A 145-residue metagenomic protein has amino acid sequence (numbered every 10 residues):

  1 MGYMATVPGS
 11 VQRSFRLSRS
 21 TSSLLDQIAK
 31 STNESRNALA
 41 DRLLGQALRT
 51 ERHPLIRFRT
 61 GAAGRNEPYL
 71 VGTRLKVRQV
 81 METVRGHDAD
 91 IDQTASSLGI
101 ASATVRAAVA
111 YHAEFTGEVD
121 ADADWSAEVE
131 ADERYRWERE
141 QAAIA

Functional and structural regions predicted by a protein language model:
M1-L17: Short Lys/Arg-rich basic patches
F15-L17, L25, N33-G45: Short amphipathic alpha-helical segments
I28, Q93-S96: Short alpha-helical "recognition helix" segments of helix-turn-helix
E34-S35, S96-A107: Short, basic interhelical loop/turn and adjoining N-cap of the next helix at nucleic-acid- or acidic-partner-contacting
R49-L75: Short, positively charged interaction helices/loops
R52-F58, G117-E130: Short Lys/Arg-enriched helix C-cap and helix-to-coil transition segments that create basic nucleic-acid-contact patches
A62-V71, A123-A145: Intrinsically disordered, low-complexity basic tails/linkers immediately adjacent to helix-turn-helix/homeobox/MYB/SANT
T73-D88: Short, amphipathic alpha-helical "recognition" segments used to contact nucleic acids or chromatin
